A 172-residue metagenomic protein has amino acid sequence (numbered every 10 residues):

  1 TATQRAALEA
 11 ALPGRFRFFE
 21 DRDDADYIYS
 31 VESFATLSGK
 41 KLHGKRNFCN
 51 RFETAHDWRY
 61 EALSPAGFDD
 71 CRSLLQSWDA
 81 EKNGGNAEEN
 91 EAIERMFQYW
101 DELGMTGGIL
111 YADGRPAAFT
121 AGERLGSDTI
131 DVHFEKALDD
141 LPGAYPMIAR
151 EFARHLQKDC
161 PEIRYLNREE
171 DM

Functional and structural regions predicted by a protein language model:
T1-A2, L63, N167-D171: Short His-Asn-centered micro-motif
T1-L12, D23-A25: Short, glycine/charge-rich beta-strand/loop segments that flank catalytic centers and engage negatively charged groups
A2-A6, F48, M172: Short, polar loop motifs at secondary-structure junctions
G14-G84: Acyltransferase donor/substrate-recognition loop-hinge adjacent to the catalytic core
K40, G44, L63-G67, E102 (+3 more regions): Short, contiguous, pocket-lining structural segments that sit at or immediately flank catalytic/ligand-binding sites
A55-H56, L103, D159-E162: Structured helix-beta-strand junction loops
S73-H133: A mid-sequence, solvent-exposed acidic-amphipathic segment
G107-M172: Aromatic (often tryptophan-rich) hydrophobic motifs at membrane interfaces
